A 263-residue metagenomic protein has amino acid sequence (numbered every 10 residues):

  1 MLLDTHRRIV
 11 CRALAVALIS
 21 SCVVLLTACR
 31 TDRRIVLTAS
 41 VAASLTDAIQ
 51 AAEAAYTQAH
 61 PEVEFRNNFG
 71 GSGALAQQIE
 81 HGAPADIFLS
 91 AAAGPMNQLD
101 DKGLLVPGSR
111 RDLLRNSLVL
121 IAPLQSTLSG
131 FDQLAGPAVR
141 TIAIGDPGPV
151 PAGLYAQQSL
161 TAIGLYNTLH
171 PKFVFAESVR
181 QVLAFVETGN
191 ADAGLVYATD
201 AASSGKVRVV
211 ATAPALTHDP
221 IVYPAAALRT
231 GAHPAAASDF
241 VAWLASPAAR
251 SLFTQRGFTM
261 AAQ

Functional and structural regions predicted by a protein language model:
L2-A15, S21-A28: Twin-arginine (Tat) signal peptide motif
C29-H60, E64-F69, G73, Q77-H81 (+4 more regions): Exported/periplasmic ABC-transporter solute-binding proteins
D86-S90: Periplasmic-binding protein-like
